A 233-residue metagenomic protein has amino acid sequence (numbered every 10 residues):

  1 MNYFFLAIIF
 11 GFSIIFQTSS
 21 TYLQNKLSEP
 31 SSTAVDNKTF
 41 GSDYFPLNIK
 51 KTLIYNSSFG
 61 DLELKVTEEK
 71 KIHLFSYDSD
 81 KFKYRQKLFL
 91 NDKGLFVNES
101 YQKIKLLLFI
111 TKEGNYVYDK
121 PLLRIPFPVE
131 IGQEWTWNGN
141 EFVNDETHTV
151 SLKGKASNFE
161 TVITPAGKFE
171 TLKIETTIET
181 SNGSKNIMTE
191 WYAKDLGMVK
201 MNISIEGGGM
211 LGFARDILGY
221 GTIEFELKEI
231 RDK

Functional and structural regions predicted by a protein language model:
M1-F4: Positively charged n-region of N-terminal signal peptides that target proteins for export
L6-F10: Hydrophobic helical h-region of N-terminal Sec-dependent signal peptides in bacterial secretory/periplasmic proteins
F12-S31: Bacterial Sec-dependent signal peptides at the C-terminal "C-region" and cleavage site
K26-K233: Conserved functional acidic sites
